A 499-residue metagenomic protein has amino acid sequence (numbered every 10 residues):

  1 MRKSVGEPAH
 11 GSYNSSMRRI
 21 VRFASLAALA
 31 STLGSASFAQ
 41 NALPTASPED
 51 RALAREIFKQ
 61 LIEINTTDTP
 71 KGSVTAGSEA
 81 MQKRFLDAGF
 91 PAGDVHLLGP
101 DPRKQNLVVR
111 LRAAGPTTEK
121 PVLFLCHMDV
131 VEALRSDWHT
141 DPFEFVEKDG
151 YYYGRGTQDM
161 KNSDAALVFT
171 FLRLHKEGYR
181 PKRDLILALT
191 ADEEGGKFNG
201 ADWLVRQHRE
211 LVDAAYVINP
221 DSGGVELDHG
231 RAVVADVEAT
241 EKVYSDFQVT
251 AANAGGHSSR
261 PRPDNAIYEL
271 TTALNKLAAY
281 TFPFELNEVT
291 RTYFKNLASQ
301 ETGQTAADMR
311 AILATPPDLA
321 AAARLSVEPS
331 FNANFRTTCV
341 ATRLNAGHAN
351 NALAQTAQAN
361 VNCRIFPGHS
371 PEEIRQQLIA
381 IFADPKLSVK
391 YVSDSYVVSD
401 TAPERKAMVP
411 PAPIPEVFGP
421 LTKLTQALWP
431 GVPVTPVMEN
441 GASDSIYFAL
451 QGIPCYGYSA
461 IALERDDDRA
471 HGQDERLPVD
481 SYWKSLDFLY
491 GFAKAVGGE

Functional and structural regions predicted by a protein language model:
V5-S25: Bacterial N-terminal signal peptides that target proteins for export
A24-A36: Bacterial N-terminal signal peptides
Q40, S222-V233, V237-K484, V496-E499: Metal-dependent amide/peptide-bond hydrolase catalytic core, centered on the "pita-bread" metallohydrolase fold
Q40-R155, L174-R183, V361: Acidic/His- and Gly-rich active-site-bordering loop/insert found across diverse amide/peptide-bond hydrolases
S47-R55, T67-S78, P102, T157-M160 (+8 more regions): Solvent-exposed, acidic/flexible segments
K59-T67, Q82-P91, F169-K176, R206-D213 (+7 more regions): Sec-exported extracytoplasmic/periplasmic mature domains
T67-T69, P102, A114-G115, M128-E132 (+4 more regions): Solvent-exposed loop/turn segments at secondary-structure junctions within structured extracellular/periplasmic domains
Y151-Y152, Q158-D236: Acidic/histidine-rich catalytic neighborhood of metal-dependent amide-processing enzymes
